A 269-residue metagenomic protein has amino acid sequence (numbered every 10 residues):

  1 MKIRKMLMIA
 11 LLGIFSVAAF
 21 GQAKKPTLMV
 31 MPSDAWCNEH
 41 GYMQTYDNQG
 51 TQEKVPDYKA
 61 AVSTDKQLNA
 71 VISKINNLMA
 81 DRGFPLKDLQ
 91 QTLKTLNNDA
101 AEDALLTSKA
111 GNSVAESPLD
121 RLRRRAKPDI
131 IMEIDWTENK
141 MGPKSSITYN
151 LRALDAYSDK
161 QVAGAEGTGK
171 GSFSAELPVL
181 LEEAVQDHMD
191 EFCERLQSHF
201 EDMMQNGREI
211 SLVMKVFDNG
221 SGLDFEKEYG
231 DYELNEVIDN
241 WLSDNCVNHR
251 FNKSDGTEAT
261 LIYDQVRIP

Functional and structural regions predicted by a protein language model:
M1-K24: Bacterial Sec-dependent N-terminal signal peptides
Q22-Y42, K160-H249: C-terminal/domain-edge helix-coil "capping" segments
M31-D34, L89-Q91, D135-W136: Active-site-proximal beta-strand/loop segments in catalytic clefts of secreted hydrolases
N38-G41, L96-A100, M141-K144, S221-L223: Extracytoplasmic/secreted cell-surface and envelope-processing proteins
Q44-R125, I131, D231-P269: N-terminal segment of the mature soluble domain
Q91-A110, L154-L177: Short, flexible helix-coil linker/hinge segments at the edges of structured domains or between repeats
R124-R125, G142, Q205: Edge/loop elements at the starts and ends of beta-strands within beta-rich repeat scaffolds
D129-F173: Amphipathic beta-strand/beta-sheet edge segments enriched in Tyr/Trp
